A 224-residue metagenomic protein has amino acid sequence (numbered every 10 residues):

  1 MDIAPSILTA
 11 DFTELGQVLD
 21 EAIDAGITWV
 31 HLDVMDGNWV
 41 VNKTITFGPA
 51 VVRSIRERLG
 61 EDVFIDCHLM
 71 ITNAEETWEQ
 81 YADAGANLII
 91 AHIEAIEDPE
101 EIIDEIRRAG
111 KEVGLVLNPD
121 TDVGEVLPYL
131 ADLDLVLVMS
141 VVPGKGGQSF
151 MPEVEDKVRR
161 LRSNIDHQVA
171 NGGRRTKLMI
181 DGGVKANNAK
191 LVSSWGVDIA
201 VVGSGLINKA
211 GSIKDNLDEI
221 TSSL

Functional and structural regions predicted by a protein language model:
D2-S6, V30-L32, V63-L69, I89-A91 (+4 more regions): Hydrophobic faces of well-ordered beta-strands that scaffold small-molecule active sites in alpha/beta enzyme cores
L15, A22, D33, Y81 (+6 more regions): Conserved, mostly hydrophobic/aromatic
V18-L19, N73-D83, T121-D132, G183-A200: Catalytic cores of alpha/beta
V30-P49, V141-S149, I207: Glycine-rich, proline-tolerant flexible connector loops at the mouths of alpha/beta enzymes
L32, V41-I106, L115: Glycine/small-residue-rich loop that forms an oxyanion/phosphate-binding "nest" at active or ligand-binding sites
T44-C67, E105-G114, V154-R174, L178 (+1 more regions): Alpha-helix-loop-beta-strand connector modules within alpha/beta enzyme cores
L88-E97, L137-S149, W195-N216: Glycine-rich phosphate-binding active-site loops on the catalytic face of alpha/beta enzymes
V116-R160: Histidine/lysine/aspartate-rich catalytic loop segments that bind and position anionic ligands
